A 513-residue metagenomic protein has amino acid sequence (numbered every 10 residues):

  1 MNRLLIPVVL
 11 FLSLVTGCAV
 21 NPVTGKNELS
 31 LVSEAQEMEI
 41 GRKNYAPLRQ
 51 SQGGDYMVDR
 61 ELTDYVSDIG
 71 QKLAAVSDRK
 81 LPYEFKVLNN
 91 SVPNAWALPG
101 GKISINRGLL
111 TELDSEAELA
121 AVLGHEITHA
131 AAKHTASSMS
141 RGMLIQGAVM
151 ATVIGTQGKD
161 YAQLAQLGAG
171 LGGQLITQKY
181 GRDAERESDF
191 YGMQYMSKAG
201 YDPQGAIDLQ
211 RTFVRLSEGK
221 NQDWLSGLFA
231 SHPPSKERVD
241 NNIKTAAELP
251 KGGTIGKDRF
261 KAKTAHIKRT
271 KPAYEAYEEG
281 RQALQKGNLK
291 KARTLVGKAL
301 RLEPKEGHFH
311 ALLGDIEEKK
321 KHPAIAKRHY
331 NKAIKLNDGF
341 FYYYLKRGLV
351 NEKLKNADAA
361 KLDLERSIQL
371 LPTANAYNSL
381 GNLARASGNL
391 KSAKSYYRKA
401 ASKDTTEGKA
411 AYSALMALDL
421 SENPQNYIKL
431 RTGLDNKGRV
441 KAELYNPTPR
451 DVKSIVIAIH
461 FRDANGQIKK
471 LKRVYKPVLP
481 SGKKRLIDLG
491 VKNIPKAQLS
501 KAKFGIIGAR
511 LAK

Functional and structural regions predicted by a protein language model:
A19-D160, T177, Q194-R211, R215-W224 (+10 more regions): Peri-catalytic and regulatory segments of divalent metal-dependent proteins
A273, G307-H308, F341-Y342, A374-A376 (+1 more regions): Helix-start (N-cap) detector for alpha-helical repeat units in TPR-like alpha-solenoids, especially tetratricopeptide
Q285, K319, K353-L354, A386-S387 (+1 more regions): Register position in tetratricopeptide repeats
A299, K332-A333, R366-S367, K399-A400: Canonical positions in the second alpha-helix
L302, L336, Q369-L370, K403: Structural marker of alpha-solenoid helical repeat scaffolds
L312, K346, S379, S413-A414: Canonical tetratricopeptide repeat
S413, Q425, T432-L434, I468-K472 (+1 more regions): Terminal connector regions
